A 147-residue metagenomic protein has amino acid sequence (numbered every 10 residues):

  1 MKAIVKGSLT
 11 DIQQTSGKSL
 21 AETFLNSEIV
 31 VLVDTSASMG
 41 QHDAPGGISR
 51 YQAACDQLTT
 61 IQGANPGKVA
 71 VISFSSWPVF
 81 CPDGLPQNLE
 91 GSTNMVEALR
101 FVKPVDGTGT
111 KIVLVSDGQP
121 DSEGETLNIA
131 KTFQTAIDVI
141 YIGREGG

Functional and structural regions predicted by a protein language model:
M1-V31, T35-A44: Acidic, polar low-complexity linker/tail segments
D11, I48, Q52, L89-E97: Conserved phosphate-coordination/catalytic loops
L25-I29, A37-V69, Q87: …and closely analogous acidic/polar surface helices at protein-protein or active-site interfaces in A-domain-like
S27, G67-K68, T108-T110, T135: Short coil/turn segments at beta-strand junctions that form active-site/ligand-binding loops
V33-S36, A54, V71, G109-L127 (+1 more regions): DG-centered beta-turn motif at the end of beta-strands
M39-H42, G63-T108, Q119: Short, charged loop segments at secondary-structure junctions
L58-Q62, L99, T126-K131: Short amphipathic alpha-helical segments and helix-helix/interface helices
P86-T93, G118-G147: VWA/integrin I-like adhesion module and closely mimicked acidic/polar interface patches used
